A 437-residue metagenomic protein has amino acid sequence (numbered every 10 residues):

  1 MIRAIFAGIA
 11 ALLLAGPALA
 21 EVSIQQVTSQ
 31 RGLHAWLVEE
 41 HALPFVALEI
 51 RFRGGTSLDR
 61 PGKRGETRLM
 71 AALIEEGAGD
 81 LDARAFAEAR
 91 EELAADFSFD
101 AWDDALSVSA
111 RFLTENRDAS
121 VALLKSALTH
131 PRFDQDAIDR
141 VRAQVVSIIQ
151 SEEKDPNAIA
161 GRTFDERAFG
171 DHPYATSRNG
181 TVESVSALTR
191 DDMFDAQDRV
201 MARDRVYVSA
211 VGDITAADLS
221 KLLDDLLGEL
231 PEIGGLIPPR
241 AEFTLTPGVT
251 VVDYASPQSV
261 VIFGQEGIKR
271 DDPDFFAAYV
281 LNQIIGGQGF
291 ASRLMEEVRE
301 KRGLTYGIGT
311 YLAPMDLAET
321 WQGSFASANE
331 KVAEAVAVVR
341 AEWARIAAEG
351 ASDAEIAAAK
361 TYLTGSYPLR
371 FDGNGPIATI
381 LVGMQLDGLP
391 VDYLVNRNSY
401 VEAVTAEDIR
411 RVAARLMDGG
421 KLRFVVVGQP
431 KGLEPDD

Functional and structural regions predicted by a protein language model:
M1-I9: Bacterial N-terminal signal peptides that target proteins for export
A15-P17: N-terminal signal peptide c-region/cleavage motif recognized by signal peptidases
A20-P44: N- or domain-start disorder-to-order transition segments that initiate the globular core
V22-I24, E49-T114, K154, S177 (+1 more regions): M16/MPP (pitrilysin/insulinase) zinc-metallopeptidase core fold and M16-derived inactive scaffolds
T28, A85-G234, V251, K301-R302 (+1 more regions): Charge-rich, well-structured scaffold segments of protease-associated domains
W36-L37, P44-A47, S57-R60, D271-D272 (+1 more regions): Short, solvent-exposed loop/turn elements at domain surfaces
E40, E49-R51, G235-A291: His/Glu-based metal-binding/catalytic segments typifying zinc-dependent metallopeptidases
